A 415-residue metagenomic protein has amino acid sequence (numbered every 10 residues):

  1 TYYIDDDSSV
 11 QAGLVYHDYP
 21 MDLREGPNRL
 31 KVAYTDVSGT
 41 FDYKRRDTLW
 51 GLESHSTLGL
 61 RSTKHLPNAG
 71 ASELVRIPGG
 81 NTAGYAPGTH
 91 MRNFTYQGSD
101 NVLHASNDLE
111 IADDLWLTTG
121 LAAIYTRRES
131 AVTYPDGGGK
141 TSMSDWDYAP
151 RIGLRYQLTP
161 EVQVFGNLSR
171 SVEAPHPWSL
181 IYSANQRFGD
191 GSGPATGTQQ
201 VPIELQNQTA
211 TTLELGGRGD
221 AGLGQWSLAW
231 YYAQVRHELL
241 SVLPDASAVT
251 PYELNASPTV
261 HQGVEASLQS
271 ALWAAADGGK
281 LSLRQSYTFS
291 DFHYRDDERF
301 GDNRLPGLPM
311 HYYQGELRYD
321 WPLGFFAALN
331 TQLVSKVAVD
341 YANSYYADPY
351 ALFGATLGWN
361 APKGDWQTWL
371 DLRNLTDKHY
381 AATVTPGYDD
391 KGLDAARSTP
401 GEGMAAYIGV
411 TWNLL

Functional and structural regions predicted by a protein language model:
T1-L23, Q157, Q163-S169, I203-A271 (+5 more regions): Membrane-embedded beta-barrel scaffold of Gram-negative outer-membrane proteins
T1-T133, S227, L268, K280-R284: Face-selective signature of the C-terminal outer-membrane beta-barrel domain
V10-A12, G39, S54-L60, L117-L121 (+9 more regions): Transmembrane beta-strands of outer-membrane beta-barrel proteins
N28-T35, N93-S99, G138-W146, I203-T209 (+4 more regions): Replace "Gram-negative outer membrane beta-barrel proteins" with "bacterial and organellar outer membrane beta-barrel
T35-F41, S99-A105, Y148-L154, V201 (+7 more regions): Hydrophobic, lipid-facing positions within transmembrane beta-strands of outer-membrane proteins
Y43, W50, I111-D113, L117 (+4 more regions): Gram-negative outer-membrane beta-barrel transporters
D47-K64, F94-Q234, R318: Structural signature of Gram-negative outer-membrane beta-barrels, strongest in the C-terminal barrel of TonB-dependent
G166, T211-L213, S270, L281-S282 (+2 more regions): Conserved C-terminal beta-signal and adjacent last beta-strands/turns of outer-membrane beta-barrel proteins
